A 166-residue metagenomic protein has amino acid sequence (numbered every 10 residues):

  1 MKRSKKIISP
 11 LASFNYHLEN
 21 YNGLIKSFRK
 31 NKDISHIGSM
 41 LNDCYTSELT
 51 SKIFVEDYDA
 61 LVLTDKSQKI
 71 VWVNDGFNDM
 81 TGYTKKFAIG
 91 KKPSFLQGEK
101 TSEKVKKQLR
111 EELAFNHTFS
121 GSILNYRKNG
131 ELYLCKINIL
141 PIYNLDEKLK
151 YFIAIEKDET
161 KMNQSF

Functional and structural regions predicted by a protein language model:
M1-D59, L63-D65, L149-F166: PAS-family sensory modules
N42, E99-E111, N163-S165: PAS/Per-ARNT-Sim sensory domains
D57, E112-S122, C135: PAS/PAS-like sensory domains
I70-V71: Conserved hydrophobic beta-strand signature of PAS-family and PAS-like sensory domains
F77-A88: PAS/PAS-like sensory domain cap-loop motif
I89-K100: PAS-family sensory/regulatory domains
L124-G130, Y143-N144: PAS-family sensory domains
Y126, I137-L140, I155: PAS-family sensory domains
